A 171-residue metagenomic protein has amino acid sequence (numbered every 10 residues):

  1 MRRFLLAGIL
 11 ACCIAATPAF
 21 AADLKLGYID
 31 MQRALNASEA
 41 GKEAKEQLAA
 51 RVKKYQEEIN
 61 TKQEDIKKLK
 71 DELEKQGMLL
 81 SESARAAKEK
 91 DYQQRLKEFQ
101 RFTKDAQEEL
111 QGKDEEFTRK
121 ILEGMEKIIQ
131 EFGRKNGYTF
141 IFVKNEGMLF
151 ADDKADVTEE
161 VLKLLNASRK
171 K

Functional and structural regions predicted by a protein language model:
M1-L6: Bacterial Sec-dependent N-terminal signal peptides
A7-A16: Bacterial N-terminal signal peptides
T17-A21: Sec/Tat signal peptide C-region and signal peptidase I cleavage site
A22-E146, S168-K171: Amphipathic alpha-helical segments
